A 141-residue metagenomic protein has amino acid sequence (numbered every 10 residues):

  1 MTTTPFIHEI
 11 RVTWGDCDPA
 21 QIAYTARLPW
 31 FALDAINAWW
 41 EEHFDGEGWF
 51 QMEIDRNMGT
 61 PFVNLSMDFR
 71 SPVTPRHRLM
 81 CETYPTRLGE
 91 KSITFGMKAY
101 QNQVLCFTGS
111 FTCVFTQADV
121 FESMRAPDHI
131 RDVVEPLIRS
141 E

Functional and structural regions predicted by a protein language model:
T2-F62, A118-E141: Hot-dog-fold acyl-thioester-processing enzymes
T3, I7, T74-R78, T86-E141: HotDog/MaoC-like acyl-thioester-processing domains
W40-M80, P85-S92, T108, V114: Hydrophobic beta-strand-centered segment that forms part of the acyl-chain substrate-binding groove
